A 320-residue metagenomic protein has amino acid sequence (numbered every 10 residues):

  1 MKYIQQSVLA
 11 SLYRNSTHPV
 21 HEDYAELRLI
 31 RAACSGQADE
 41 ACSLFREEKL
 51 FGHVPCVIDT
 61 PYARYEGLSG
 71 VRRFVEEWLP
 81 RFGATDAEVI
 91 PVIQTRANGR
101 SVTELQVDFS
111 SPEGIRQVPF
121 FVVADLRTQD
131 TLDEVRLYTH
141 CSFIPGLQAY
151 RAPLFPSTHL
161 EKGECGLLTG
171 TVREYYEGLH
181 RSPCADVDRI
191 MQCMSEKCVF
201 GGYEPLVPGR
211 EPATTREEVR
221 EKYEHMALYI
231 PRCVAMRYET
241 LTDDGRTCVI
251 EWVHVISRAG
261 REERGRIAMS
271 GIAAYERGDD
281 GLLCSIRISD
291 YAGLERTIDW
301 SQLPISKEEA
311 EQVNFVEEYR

Functional and structural regions predicted by a protein language model:
M1-R320: C-terminal and inter-domain tail/linker signature
